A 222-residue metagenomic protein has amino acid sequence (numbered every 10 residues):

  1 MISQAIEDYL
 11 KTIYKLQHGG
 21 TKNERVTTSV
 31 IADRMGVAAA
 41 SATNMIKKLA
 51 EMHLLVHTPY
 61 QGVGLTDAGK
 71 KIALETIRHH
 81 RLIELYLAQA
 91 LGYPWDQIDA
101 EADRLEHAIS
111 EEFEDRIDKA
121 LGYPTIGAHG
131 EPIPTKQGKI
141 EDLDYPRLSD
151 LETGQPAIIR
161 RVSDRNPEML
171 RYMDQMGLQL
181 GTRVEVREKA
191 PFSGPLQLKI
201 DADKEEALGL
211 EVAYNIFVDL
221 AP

Functional and structural regions predicted by a protein language model:
S3-V37: N-terminal helix-turn-helix DNA-binding core of bacterial DNA-binding proteins
R25-T27, T66, I83: Residues that mark the N-terminal boundary/hinge immediately upstream of a DNA-recognition element
A40, D96: Key DNA-contact positions within bacterial/archaeal DNA-binding proteins
T43-K47: Short, hydrophobic-biased segments on the C-terminal half of alpha helices that form "recognition helices"
A50-T58: A short, conserved structural fragment
Q61-H80: Basic, amphipathic "hinge/linker" alpha-helix immediately C-terminal to the N-terminal HTH DNA-binding motif
H107-V212: Mid-protein regulatory/catalytic core that forms ligand/cofactor-binding pockets and protein-protein interaction
V212-P222: Short, charged, intrinsically disordered terminal tails
